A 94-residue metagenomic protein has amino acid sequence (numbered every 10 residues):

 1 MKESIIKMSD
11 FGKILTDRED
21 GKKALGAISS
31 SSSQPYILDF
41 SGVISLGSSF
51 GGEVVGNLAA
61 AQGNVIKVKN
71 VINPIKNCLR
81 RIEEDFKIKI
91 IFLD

Functional and structural regions predicted by a protein language model:
M1-I44, G56-D94: STAS-like cytosolic regulatory interaction modules
D20, F50-G51: Residues at alpha-helix caps and immediate loop-helix transition turns in enzyme cores, especially N- and C-cap
